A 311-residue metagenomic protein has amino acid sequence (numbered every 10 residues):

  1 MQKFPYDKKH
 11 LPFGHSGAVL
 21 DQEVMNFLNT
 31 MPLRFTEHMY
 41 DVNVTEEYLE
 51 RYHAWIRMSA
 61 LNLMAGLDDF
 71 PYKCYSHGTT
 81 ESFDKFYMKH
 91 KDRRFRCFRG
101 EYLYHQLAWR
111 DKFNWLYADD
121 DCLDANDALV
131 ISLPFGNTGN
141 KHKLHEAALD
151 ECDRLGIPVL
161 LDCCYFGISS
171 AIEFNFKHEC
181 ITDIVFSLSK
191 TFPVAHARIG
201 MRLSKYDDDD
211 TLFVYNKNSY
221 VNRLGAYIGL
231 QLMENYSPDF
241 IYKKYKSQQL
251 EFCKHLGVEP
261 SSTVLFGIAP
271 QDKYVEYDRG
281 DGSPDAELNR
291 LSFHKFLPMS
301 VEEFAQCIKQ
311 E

Functional and structural regions predicted by a protein language model:
M1-E311: PLP-dependent class I/II
